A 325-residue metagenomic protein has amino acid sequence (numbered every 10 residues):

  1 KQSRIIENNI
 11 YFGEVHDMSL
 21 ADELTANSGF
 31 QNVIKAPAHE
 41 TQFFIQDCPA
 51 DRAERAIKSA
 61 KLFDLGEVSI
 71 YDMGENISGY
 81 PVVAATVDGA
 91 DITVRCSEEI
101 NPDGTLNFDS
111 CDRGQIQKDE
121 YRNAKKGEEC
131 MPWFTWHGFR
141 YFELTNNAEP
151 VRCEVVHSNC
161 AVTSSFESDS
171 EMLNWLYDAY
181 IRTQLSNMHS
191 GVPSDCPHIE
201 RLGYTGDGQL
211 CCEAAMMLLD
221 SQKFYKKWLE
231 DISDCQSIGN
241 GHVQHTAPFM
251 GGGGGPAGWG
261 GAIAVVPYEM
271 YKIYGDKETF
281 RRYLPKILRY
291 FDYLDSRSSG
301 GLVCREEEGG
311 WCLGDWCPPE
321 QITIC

Functional and structural regions predicted by a protein language model:
K1-P197, K223-K226, V243-P248, E278 (+2 more regions): Extracellular/oxidizing-compartment recognition motifs
I70-M73, P132-W133, V192-T205, A247-G260 (+1 more regions): Solvent-exposed loop and edge beta-strand segments that line ligand/cofactor-binding and catalytic clefts
P102-C111, Q222-I322: Helix-terminus loop motifs that line ligand-binding clefts
G138, D207, A214, W228 (+1 more regions): Short, hydrophobic/aromatic alpha-helical segments in well-folded domains
S170-L173, Y177, L218, G253-A257 (+1 more regions): Short acidic-aromatic active-site loops that bind/stabilize oxyanions
L202-Q209, E213-L219: Extended ligand-binding clefts on enzyme/binding-domain cores
